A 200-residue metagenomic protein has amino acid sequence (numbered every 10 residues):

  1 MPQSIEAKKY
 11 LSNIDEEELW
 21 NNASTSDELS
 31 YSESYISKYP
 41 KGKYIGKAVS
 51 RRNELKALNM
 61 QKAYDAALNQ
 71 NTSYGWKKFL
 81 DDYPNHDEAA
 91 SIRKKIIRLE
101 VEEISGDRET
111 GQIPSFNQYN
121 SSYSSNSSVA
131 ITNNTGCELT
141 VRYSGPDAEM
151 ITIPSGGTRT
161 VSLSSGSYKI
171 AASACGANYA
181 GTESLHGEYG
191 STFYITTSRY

Functional and structural regions predicted by a protein language model:
M1-Y10, I36-R51, L80-K95, S125-N126: Short solvent-exposed coil/turn linkers within tandem alpha-helical repeat scaffolds
S4, D15, E28, I45 (+4 more regions): Residues that mark the junctions of alpha-helical repeat units in TPR/alpha-solenoid scaffolds
L11-I14, E18, E54-K62, I96-L99: TPR/TPR-like alpha-solenoid repeats
E18-S34, K38, K62-K78, D82: Alpha-helical segment of the N-proximal tetratricopeptide repeat
A66, K78, D82-Y143, A148 (+1 more regions): Primarily secretory-pathway and cell-envelope proteins
P146-S162: Short, solvent-exposed S/T- and G/P-enriched segments that are highly enriched in secreted/extracellular and lumenal
T160-S167, C175-G176: Short Pro-Gly-centered beta-turn/loop motif in secreted/extracellular proteins
